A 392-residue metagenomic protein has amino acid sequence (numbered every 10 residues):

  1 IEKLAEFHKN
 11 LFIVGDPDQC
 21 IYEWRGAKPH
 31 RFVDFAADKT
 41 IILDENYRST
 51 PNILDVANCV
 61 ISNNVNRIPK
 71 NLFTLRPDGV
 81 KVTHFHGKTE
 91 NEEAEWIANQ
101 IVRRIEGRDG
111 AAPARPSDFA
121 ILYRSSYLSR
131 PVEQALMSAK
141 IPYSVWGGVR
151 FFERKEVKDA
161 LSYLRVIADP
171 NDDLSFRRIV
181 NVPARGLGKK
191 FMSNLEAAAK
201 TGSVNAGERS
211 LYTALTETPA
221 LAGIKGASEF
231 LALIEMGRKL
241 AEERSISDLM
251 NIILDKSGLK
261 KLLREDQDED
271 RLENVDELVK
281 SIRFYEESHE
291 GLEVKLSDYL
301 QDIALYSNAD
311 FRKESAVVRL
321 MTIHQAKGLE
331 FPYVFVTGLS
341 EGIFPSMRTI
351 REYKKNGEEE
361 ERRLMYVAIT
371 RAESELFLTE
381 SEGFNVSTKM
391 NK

Functional and structural regions predicted by a protein language model:
I1-N66, K70-R76, K225, G342: Conserved helicase motor core of SF1/SF2 NTP-dependent helicases
F7-N10, P17-D18, A36-T40, D78-V82 (+6 more regions): Short glycine-/polar-rich loops that comprise or flank the Walker A/P-loop and associated switch/sensor motifs
G15-P17, Y123, T337, T379: Active-site flanking residues adjacent to catalytic metal/cofactor-binding acidic residues
D18-R25, R48-S49, W146-A168, V180: Short alpha-helix plus adjacent loop in nuclease-associated cores
C20-E23, S49-D55, S62-N63, P69-K70 (+6 more regions): Switch/connector loops and helix/strand junctions flanking conserved nucleotide-binding motifs in nucleotide-processing
R31, E93-W96, Q100-R103, D159 (+2 more regions): Well-ordered alpha-helical segments embedded in enzymatic catalytic cores
A37-T40, D44-P142, R165-D169: Helicase P-loop NTPase motor core
R115, E133-A135, R154, L161-K392: Conserved helicase C-terminal RecA-like lobe
